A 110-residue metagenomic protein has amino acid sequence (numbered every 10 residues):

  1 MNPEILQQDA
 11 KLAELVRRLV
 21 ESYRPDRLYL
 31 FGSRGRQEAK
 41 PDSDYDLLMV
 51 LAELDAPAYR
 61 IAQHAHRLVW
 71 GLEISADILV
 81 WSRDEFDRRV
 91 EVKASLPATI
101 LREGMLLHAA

Functional and structural regions predicted by a protein language model:
M1-R27, G35-P41, L51-A110: Catalytic core of pol beta-like nucleotidyltransferases
D46-V50: Short beta-strand->loop micro-motif that forms the acidic, two-metal-ion catalytic signature in nucleotide-processing
